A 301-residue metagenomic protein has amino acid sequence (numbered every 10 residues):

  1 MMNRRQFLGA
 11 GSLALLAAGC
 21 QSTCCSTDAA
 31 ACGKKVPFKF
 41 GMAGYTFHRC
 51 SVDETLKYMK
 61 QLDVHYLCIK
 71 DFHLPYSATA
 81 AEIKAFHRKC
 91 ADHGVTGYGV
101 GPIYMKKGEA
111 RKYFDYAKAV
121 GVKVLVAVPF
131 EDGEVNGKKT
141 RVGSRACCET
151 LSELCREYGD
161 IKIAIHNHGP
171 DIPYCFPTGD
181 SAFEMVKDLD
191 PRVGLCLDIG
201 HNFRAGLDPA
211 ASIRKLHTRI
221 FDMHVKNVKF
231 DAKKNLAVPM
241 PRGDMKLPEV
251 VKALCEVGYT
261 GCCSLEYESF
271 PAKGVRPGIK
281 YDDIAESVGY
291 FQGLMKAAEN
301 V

Functional and structural regions predicted by a protein language model:
M2-K39, H48-K60, F176, S181-L197 (+1 more regions): Histidine-acidic metal/acid-base catalytic patches
G11-L13, C20, C32-K34, D53-L56 (+4 more regions): Active-site acidic/histidine proton-transfer and metal-coordination neighborhood in alpha/beta enzyme cores
F38-A43, L67-I69, G97-G101, L125-A127 (+4 more regions): Hydrophobic faces of well-ordered beta-strands that scaffold small-molecule active sites in alpha/beta enzyme cores
A43-F47, K70-L74, P102-M105, F130-D132 (+4 more regions): Active-site beta-loop-alpha junctions enriched in small/polar residues
C68-A85: Glycine-rich, proline-tolerant flexible connector loops at the mouths of alpha/beta enzymes
H73-P75, G133-K138, I172, D231-L236 (+1 more regions): A short acidic, helix-capping loop that chelates divalent metal ions and anchors anionic groups
E82-D92, C147-L154, V250-A253: Catalytic-core regions built around general acid/base machinery
